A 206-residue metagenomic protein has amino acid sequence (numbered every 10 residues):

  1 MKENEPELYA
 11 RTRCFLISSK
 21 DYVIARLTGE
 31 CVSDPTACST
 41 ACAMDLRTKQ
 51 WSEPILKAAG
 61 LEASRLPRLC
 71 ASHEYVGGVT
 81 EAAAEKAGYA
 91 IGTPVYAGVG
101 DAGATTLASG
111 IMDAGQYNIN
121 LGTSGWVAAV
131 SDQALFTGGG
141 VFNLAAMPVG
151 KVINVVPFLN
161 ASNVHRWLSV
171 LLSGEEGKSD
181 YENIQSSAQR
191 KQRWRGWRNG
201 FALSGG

Functional and structural regions predicted by a protein language model:
K2-C31, A37, C42-E53, K57-G60 (+1 more regions): Active-site core segments that coordinate phosphate-bearing ligands/cofactors across diverse enzyme families
G60-A71: A conserved helix-loop-beta module that forms one wall/lid of the active-site cleft in ATP-utilizing catalytic domains
A71-V79, V99: Glycine-rich phosphate-binding loops at beta-strand->alpha-helix junctions
